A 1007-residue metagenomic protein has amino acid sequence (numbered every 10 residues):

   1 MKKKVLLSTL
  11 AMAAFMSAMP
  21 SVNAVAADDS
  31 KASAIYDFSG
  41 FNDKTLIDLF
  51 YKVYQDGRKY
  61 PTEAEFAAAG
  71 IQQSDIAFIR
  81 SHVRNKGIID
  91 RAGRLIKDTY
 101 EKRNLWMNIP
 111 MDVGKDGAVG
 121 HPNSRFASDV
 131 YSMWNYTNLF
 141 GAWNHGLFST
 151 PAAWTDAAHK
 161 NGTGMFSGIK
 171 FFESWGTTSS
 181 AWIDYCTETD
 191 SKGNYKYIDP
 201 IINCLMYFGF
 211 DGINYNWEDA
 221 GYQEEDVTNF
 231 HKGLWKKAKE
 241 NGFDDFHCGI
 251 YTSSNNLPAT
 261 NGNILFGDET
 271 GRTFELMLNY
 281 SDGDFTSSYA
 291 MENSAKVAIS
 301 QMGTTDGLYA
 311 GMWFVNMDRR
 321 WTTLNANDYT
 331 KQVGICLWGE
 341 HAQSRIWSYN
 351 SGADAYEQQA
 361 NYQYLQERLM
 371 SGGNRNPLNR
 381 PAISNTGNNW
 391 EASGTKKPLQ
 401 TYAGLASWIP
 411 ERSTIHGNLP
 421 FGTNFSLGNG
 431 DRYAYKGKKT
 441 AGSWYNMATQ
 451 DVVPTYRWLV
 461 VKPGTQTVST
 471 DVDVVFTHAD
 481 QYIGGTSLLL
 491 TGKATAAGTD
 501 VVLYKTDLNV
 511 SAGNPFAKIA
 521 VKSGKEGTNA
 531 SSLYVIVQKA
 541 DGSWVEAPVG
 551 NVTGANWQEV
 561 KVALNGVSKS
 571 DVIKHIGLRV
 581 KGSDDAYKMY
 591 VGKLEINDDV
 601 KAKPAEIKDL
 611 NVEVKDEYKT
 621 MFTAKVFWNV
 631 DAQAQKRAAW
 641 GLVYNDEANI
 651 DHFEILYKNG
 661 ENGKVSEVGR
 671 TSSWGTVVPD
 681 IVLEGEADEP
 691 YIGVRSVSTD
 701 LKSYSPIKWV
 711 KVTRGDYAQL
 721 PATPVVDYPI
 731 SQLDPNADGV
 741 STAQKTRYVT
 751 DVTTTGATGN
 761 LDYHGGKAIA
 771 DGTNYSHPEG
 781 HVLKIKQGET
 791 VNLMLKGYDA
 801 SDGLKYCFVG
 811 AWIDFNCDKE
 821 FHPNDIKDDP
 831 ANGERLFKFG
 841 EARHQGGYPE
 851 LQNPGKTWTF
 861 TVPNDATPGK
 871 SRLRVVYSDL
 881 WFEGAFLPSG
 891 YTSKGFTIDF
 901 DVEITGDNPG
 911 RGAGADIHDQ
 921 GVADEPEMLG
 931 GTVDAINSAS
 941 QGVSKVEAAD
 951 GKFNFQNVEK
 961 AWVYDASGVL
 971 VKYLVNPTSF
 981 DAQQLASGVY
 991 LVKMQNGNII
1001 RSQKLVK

Functional and structural regions predicted by a protein language model:
D98-N293: Chitinase-like catalytic core of GlcNAc-active glycosidases
T470-D500: Short carbohydrate-recognition loop motifs
T499-V535, V560-A563, L594, Q787-L795: Extra-cytoplasmic beta-strand recognition segments
I519, Q558-L594, K870-F886: Extracellular beta-strand ligand-recognition surfaces/modules
M621-E647: Conserved aromatic anchor
P679-V710: Beta-strand-rich modules
Q719-G914: A broad "non-catalytic interaction surface" signal
M928-K1007: C-terminal outer-membrane/trafficking sorting elements
